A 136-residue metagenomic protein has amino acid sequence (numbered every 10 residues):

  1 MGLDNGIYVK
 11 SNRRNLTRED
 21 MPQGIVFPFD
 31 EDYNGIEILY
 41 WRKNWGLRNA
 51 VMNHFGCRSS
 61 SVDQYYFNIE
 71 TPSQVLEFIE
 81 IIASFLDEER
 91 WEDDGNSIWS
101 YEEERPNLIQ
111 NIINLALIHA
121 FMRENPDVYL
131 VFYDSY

Functional and structural regions predicted by a protein language model:
M1-V128, S135-Y136: Acidic (Asp/Glu-rich) sequence patches and key acidic residues that form negatively charged surfaces used
